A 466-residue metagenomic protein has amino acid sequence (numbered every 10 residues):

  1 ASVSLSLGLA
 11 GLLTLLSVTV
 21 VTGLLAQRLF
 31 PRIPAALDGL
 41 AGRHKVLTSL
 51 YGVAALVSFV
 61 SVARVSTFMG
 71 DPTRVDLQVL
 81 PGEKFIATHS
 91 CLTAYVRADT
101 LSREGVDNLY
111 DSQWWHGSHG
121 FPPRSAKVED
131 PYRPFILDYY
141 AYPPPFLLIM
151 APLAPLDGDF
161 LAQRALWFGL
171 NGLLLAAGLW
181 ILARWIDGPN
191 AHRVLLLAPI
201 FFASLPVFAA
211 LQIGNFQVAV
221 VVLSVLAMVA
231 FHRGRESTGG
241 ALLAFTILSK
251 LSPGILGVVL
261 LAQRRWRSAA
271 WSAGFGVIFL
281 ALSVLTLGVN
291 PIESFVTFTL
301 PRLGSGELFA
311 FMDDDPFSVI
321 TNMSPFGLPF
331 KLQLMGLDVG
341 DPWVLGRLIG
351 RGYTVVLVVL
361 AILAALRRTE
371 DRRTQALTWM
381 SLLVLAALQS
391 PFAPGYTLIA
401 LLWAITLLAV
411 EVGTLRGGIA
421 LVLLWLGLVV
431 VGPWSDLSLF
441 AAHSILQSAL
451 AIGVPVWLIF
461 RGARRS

Functional and structural regions predicted by a protein language model:
A1-T238, Q263-G395: Primarily membrane-embedded glycan-assembly and transfer machineries that use lipid-linked glycans
S2-G8, I405-S466: Aromatic-enriched
L15-L16, I399-A404, L450-A451: Hydrophobic core segments of alpha-helical transmembrane domains in multi-pass membrane proteins
A209, Q217, Q389-A400, L428-L446: Membrane helix-loop boundary segments at the extracytoplasmic
Q217, G240-L243, N290-T297, T397-W403 (+2 more regions): A cytosolic-side transmembrane-helix exit/cap motif
S224-V229, L251-S252, F279-L280, R302-G304 (+2 more regions): Alpha-helical transmembrane segments and their membrane-interface exit regions
A241-L260, Q389-A400: Transmembrane helices and adjacent periplasmic/lumenal helix-loop junctions of polyprenol-phosphate-dependent
L363-A364, I399-E411: Alpha-helical transmembrane segments in multipass membrane proteins, preferentially the mid-helix core
